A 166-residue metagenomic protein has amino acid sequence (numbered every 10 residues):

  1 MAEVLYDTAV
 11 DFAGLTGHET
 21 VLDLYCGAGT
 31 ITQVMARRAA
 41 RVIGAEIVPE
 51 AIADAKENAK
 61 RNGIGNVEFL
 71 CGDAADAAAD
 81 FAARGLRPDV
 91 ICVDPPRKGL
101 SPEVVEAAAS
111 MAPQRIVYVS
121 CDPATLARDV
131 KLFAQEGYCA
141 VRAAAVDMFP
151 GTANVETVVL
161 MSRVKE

Functional and structural regions predicted by a protein language model:
M1-E166: Rossmann-like S-adenosyl-L-methionine
